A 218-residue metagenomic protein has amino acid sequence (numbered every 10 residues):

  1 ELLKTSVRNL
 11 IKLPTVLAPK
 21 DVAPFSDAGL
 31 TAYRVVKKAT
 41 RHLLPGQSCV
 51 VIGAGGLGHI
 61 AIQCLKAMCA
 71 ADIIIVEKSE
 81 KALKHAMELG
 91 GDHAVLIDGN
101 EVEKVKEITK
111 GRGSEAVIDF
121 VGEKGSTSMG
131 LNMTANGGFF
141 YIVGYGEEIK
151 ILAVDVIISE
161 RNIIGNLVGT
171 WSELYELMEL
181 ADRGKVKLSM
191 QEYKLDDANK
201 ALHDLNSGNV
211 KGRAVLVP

Functional and structural regions predicted by a protein language model:
E1-S6: A structural motif shared across PLP-dependent enzymes of the aminotransferase-like
R8-L10, T15-G99: Mid-domain Rossmann-like dinucleotide-binding core that forms the NAD(H)/NADP(H) cofactor-binding site
I11, V50, I74, F139-Y141 (+3 more regions): Structural detector of well-ordered beta-strand residues that form the stable sheet scaffold of enzyme domains
T40-P45, M68, I74, L83-N162: Glycine-rich cofactor phosphate-binding loops and adjacent beta1-alpha1 units of small-molecule cofactor enzyme domains
K78-S79, G146, G169: Residues in the short beta-alpha loop(s) of Rossmann-like NAD(P)-binding domains
E80, S128, N132, W171-P218: C-terminal hydrophobic helical "lid"/dimerization subdomain of Rossmann-like NAD(P)H-dependent oxidoreductases
F139-Y141, I151-Q191: Rossmann-fold dehydrogenase core element
